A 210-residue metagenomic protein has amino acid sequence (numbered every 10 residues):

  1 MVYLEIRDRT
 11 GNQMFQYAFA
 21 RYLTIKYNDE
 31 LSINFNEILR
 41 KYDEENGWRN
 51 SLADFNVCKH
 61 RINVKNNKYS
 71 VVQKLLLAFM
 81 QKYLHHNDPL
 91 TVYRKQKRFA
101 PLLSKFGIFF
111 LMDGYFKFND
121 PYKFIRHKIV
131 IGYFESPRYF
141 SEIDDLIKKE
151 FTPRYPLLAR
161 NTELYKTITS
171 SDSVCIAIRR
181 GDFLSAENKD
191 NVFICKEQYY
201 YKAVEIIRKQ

Functional and structural regions predicted by a protein language model:
M1-Y3: Extreme N-terminal starter segment of soluble prokaryotic enzymes
E5, I33-F35, A177-I178: Short beta-strand segments
E5-F15: A short, glycine/small-residue-rich beta-strand->loop->alpha-helix junction that serves as a flexible
G11-Q13, R40-E44, F183-A186: Short catalytic/ligand-binding loop motif for oxyanion handling, primarily in non-cytosolic enzymes, centered on
Q13-I25, E197-R208: Histidine-anchored nucleotide/phosphate-binding helix
N28-D29, Q210: Short, high-confidence coil segments that cap the C-terminus of an alpha-helix and link into the following beta-strand
D29-K41: A short beta-strand-loop structural module common to alpha/beta enzyme folds
N46-Q210: Secretory-pathway luminal glycosyltransferase catalytic domains
